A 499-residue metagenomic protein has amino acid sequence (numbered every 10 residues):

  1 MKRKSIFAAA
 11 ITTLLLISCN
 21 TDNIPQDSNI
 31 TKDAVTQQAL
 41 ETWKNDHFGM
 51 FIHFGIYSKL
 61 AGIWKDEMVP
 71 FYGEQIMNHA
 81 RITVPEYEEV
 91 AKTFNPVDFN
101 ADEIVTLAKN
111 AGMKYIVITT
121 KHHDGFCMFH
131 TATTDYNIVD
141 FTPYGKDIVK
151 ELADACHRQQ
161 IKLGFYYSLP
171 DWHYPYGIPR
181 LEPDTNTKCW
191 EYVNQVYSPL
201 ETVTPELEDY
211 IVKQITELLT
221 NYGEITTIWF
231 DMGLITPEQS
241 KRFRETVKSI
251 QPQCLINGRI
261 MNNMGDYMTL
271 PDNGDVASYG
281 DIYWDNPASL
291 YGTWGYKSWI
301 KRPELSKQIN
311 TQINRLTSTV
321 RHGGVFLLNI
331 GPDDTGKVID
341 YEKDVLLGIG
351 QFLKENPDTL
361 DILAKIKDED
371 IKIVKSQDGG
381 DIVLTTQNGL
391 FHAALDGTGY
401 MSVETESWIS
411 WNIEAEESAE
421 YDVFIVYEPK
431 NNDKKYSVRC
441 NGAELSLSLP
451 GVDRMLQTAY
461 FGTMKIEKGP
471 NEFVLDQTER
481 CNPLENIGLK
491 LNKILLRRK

Functional and structural regions predicted by a protein language model:
M1-F7: Bacterial N-terminal signal peptides that target proteins for export
I17-S18: C-terminal motif of bacterial Sec signal peptides marking the signal peptidase cleavage site
I24-I409, I413, N431-S448, D476 (+1 more regions): Mature catalytic domains of secreted/periplasmic carbohydrate-active enzymes
T405-E406, S418, G469: Tight coil/turn sites that cap or link beta-strands
A415-K430: A short beta-strand element within beta-rich, extracytoplasmic domains of secreted/secretory-pathway proteins
Y427-K435, N482-P483: Extended, low-complexity, turn-rich repeat/linker tracts enriched in Gly/Pro/Ser/Thr and Asp/Glu that occur
A443-P470: Extracellular carbohydrate recognition and processing domains and analogous Trp-centered ligand-binding platforms
L475-E485: Short beta-strand-plus-loop segments that form exposed binding edges in beta-rich domains
